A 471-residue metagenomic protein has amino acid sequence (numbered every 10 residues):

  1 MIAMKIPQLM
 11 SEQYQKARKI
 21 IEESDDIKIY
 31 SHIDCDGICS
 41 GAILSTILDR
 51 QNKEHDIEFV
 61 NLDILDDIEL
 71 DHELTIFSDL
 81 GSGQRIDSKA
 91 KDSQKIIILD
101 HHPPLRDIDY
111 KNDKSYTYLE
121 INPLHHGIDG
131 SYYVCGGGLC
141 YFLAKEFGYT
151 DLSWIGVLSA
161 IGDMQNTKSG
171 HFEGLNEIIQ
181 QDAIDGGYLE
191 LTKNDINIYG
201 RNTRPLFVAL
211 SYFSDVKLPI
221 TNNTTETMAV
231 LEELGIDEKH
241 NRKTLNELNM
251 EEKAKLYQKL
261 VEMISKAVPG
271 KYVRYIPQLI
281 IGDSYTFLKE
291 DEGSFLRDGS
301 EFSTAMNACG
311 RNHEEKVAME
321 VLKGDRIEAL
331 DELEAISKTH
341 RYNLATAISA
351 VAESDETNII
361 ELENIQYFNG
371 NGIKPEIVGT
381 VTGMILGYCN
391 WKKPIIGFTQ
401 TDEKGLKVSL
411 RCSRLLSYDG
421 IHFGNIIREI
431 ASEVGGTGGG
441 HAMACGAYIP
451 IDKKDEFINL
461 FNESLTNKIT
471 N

Functional and structural regions predicted by a protein language model:
M1-A305, C309-N471: Replace "Mg2+/Mn2+-dependent" with "divalent metal-dependent
